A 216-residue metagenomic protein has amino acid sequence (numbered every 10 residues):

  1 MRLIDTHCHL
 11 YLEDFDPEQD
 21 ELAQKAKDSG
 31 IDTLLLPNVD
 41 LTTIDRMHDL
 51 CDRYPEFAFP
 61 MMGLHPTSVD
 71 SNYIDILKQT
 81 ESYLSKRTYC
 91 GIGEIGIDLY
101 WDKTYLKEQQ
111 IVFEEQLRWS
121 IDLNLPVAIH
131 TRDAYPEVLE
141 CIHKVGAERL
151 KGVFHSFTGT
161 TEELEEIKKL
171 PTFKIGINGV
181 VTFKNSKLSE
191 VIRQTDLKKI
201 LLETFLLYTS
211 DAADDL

Functional and structural regions predicted by a protein language model:
M1-S210: Mid-domain alpha/beta scaffold segments of enzyme catalytic cores
D211-L216: Single conserved hydrophobic/aromatic residue that forms the stacking wall/gate of nucleotide- or nucleobase-binding
